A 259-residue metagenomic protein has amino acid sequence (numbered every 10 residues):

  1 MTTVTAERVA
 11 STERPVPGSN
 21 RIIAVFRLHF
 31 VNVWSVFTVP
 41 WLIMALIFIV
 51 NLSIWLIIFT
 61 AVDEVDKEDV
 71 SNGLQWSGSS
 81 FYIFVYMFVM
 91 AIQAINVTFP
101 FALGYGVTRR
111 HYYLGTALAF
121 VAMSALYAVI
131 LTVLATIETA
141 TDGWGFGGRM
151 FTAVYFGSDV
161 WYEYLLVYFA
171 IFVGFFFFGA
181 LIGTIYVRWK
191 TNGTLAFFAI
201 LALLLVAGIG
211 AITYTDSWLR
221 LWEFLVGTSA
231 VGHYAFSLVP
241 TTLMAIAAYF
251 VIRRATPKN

Functional and structural regions predicted by a protein language model:
M1-V70, A211-N259: Hydrophobic alpha-helical transmembrane segments
L28-V31, S35, V39, R110 (+2 more regions): Alpha-helical transmembrane segments of multi-pass membrane proteins
L52-S79, A119-W189: Secretory targeting signals
L74-I95: Long, hydrophobic alpha-helical segments
S80-F84, E163-F172, A230-T241: Alpha-helical transmembrane segments of polytopic membrane proteins
V85-A91, F172-F177, S237-F250: Hydrophobic cores of alpha-helical transmembrane segments in multi-pass inner/ER membrane proteins, independent
F88-R109: Transmembrane helix boundary and interhelical loop/hinge segments in multi-pass membrane proteins
T194-L204: Central hydrophobic cores of alpha-helical transmembrane segments in multi-pass integral membrane proteins
